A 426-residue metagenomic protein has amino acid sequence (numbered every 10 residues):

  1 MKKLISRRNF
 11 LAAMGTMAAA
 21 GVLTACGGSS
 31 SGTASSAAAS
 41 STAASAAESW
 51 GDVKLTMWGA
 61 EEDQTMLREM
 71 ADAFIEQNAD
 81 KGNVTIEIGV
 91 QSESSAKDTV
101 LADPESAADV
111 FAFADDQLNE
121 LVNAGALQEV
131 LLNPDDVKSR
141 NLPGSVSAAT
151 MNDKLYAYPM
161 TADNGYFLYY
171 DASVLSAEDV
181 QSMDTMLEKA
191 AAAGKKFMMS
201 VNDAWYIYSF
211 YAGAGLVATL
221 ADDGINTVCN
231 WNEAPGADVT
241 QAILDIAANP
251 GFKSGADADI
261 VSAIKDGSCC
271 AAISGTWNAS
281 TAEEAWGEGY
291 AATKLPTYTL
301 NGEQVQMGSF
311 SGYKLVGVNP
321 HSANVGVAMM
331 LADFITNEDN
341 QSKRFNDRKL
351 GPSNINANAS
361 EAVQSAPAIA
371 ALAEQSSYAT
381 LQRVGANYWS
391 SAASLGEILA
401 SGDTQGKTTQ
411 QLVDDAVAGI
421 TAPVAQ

Functional and structural regions predicted by a protein language model:
K2-I5, L11-G21, C26-Q117, G419-Q426: Conserved N-terminal structural module of periplasmic/extracytoplasmic solute-binding proteins
A39-S40, A44-S45, D115-Y166, E178 (+1 more regions): Hinge/lid segment of periplasmic solute-binding proteins
G89-D98, K253-K265: Short helix-initiation/N-cap motifs at beta->coil->alpha
L101-A102, S106-D109, K138-Y170, K195-M199 (+2 more regions): A structural signal for short loop-to-beta-strand junctions that line the ligand-binding cleft of periplasmic/secreted
Y156-M160, Y166, D184-C229, C269: Extracytoplasmic/periplasmic solute-binding protein
I225-A256: Glycine-centered hinge/linker elements that transmit conformational signals in sensory and ligand-binding systems
E284-D347: Extracytoplasmic/periplasmic substrate-recognition and gating elements
R348-G351, A357, P367-Q426: C-terminal capping/gating helix-and-loop segments adjacent to ligand/active sites or protein-protein/ligand interfaces
